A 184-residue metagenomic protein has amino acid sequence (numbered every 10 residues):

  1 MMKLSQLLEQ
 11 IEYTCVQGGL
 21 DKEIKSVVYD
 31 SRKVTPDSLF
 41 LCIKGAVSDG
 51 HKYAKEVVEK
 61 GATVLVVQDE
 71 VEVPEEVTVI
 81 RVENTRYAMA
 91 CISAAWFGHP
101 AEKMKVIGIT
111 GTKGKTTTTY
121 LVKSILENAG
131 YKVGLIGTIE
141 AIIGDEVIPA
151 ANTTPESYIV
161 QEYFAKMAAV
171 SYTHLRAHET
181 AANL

Functional and structural regions predicted by a protein language model:
M1-C91: N-terminal leader/targeting and accessory segments in enzymes
V82, A177-H178: Conserved aromatic
M89-R176, A182: Phosphate-binding loop of NTP-binding sites
